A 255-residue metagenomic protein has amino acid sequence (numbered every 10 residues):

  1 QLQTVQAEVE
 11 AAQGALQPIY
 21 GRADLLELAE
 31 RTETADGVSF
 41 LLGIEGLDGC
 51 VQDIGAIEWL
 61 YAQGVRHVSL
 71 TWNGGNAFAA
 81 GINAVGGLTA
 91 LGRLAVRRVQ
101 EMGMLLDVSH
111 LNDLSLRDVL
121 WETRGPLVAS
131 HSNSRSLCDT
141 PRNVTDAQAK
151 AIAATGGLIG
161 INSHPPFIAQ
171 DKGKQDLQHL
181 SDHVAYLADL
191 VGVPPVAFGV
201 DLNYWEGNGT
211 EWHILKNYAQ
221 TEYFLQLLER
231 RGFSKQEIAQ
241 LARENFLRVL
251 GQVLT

Functional and structural regions predicted by a protein language model:
Q1-I54, A77-R93, R97-E101: A metal-dependent hydrolase metal-coordination microenvironment
G21, G64, L106, H131 (+3 more regions): Conserved, mostly hydrophobic/aromatic
D24-L26, G49-C50, G74-A79, L111-R117 (+3 more regions): Active-site environment of divalent metal-dependent phosphoester hydrolases
Q52-A62, R66, N83-V128, P141-G156 (+1 more regions): Histidine/acidic residue-rich metal-binding segments in metalloenzymes
R66-N73, S130, T155-I161, V196-D201: Non-cysteine beta-strand/loop elements that form the S-adenosyl-L-methionine
A153, L158-F167, K172: A conserved active-site cap/scaffold subdomain adjacent to cofactor or substrate pockets
S163, V191-I214: Short acidic/histidine-rich active-site segments
K216-T255: Mid-to-C-terminal alpha-helical segments outside catalytic/metal-binding sites
